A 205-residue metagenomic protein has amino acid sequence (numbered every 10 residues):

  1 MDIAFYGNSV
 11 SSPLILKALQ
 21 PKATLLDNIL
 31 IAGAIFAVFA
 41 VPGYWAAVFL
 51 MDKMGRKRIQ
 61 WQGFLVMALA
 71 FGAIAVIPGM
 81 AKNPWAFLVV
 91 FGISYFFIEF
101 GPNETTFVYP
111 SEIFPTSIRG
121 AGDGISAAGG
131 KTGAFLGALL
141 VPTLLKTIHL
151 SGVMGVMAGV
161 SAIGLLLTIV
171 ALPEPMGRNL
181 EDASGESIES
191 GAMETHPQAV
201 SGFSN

Functional and structural regions predicted by a protein language model:
M1-N205: Transmembrane-helix signature of 12-pass secondary carriers
